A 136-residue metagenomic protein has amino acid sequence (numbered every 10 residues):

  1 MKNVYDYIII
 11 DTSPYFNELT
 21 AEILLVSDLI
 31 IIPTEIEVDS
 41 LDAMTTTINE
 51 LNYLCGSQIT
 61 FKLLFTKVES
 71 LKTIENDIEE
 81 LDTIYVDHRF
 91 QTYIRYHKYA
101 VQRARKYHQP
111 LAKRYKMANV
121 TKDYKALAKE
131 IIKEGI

Functional and structural regions predicted by a protein language model:
M1-T20: Switch II (G3) loop of P-loop NTPases
I10, I32, L63-F65: Structural beta-sheet core signal
L19-E37: Inter-motif core of Ras-like GTPase G domains
L25, L54-Q58, T83-Y85: Short, conserved loop/helix-junction motifs that constitute active-site signature segments in enzyme catalytic cores
L41-F61: Anionic-ligand binding region
V68-L111, Y124: Beta-strand-loop-alpha "switch" segments that mediate conformational coupling across diverse proteins
L111-I136: NTP-binding/hydrolysis catalytic cores, primarily Walker-type P-loop NTPases
